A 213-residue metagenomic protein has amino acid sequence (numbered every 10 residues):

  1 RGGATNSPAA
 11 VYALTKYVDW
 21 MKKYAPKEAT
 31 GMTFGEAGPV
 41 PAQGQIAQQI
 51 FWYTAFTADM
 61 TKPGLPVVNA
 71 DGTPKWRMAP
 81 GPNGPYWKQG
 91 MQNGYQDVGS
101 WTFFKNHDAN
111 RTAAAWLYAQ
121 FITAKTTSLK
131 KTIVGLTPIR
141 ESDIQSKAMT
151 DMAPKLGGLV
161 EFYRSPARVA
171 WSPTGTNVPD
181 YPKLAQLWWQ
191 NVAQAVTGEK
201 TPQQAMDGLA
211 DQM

Functional and structural regions predicted by a protein language model:
R1-G31, G81: Glycine-centered hinge/linker elements that transmit conformational signals in sensory and ligand-binding systems
A4-V11, M32-G35, A109, A113 (+3 more regions): Soluble non-cytosolic domains of exported or imported proteins
V18-M32, Q45, V67-K75: A local structural motif
V18-P26, I46, T61, Q120-T127 (+3 more regions): Sec-exported extracytoplasmic/periplasmic mature domains
E28-Q43, P80: Short helix-initiation/N-cap motifs at beta->coil->alpha
P41, P202-M213: Short, well-structured alpha-helical segments that form the helix of a local strand-helix-strand
Q43-W52: Alpha-to-beta junction loops
T54-D71, G84-Q190: C-terminal lobe and pocket-closing loops of periplasmic/extracytoplasmic Venus-flytrap solute-binding proteins
